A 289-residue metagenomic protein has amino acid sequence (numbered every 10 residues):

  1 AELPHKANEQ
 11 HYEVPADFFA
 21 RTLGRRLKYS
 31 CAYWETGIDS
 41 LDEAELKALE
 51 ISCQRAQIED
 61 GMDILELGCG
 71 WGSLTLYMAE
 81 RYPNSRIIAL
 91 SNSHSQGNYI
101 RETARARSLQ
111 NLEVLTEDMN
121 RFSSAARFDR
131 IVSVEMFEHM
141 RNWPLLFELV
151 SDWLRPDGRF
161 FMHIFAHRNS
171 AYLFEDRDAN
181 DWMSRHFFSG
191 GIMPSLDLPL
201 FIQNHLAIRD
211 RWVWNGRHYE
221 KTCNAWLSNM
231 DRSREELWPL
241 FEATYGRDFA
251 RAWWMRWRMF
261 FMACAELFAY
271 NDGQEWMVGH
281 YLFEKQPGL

Functional and structural regions predicted by a protein language model:
A1-A20: N-terminal auxiliary segments of SAM/dcSAM-dependent transferases
Y29, D39-M62: Conserved alpha-helix/loop element of class I SAM-dependent methyltransferases that forms part of the SAM/SAH-binding
G61-G70: Conserved class I S-adenosyl-L-methionine
W71-P83: Conserved SAM-binding loop of SAM-dependent methyltransferases across substrates and taxa, primarily the Class I
R107-M119: Conserved SAM-binding strand-loop segment of SAM-dependent methyltransferases
N120-I131: A short acidic, Gly/Pro-enriched loop at the edge of an enzyme's catalytic core that lines a small-molecule cofactor
P144-R159: A short glycine-rich, Lys/Arg-flanked "PGG" loop and its adjoining helix->strand segment in the class I
A166-R168, Y172-V278, E284-P287: Substrate-binding/catalytic lobe of Class I Rossmann-like enzymes that use SAM or dcSAM, i.e., the mid-to-C-terminal
